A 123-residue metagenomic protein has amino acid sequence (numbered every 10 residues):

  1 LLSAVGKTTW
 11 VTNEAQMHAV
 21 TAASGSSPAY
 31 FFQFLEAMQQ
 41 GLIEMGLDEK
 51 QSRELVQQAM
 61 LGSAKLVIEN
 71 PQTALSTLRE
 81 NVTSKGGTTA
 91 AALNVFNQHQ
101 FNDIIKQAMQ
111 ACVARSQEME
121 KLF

Functional and structural regions predicted by a protein language model:
L1-A19, Y30-N70, R115, M119: Internal alpha-helical scaffold of NAD(P)-dependent oxidoreductase catalytic cores
S3, A22, T83-S84: Generic detector of intrinsically disordered, low-complexity, polar/charged segments
A15, T21-S24, F34, Q100 (+2 more regions): Solvent-exposed, flexible loop/coil residues
Q16-A22, L75-E80: Short pre-catalytic strand/loop immediately N-terminal to key active-site residues, enriched for Gly-Thr
S27: Aromatic-residue-lined binding/catalytic grooves and analogous aromatic/hydrophobic interfacial grooves in multimeric
Q57-F123: NAD(P)-dependent Rossmann-like dehydrogenase/reductase catalytic/cofactor-binding core
